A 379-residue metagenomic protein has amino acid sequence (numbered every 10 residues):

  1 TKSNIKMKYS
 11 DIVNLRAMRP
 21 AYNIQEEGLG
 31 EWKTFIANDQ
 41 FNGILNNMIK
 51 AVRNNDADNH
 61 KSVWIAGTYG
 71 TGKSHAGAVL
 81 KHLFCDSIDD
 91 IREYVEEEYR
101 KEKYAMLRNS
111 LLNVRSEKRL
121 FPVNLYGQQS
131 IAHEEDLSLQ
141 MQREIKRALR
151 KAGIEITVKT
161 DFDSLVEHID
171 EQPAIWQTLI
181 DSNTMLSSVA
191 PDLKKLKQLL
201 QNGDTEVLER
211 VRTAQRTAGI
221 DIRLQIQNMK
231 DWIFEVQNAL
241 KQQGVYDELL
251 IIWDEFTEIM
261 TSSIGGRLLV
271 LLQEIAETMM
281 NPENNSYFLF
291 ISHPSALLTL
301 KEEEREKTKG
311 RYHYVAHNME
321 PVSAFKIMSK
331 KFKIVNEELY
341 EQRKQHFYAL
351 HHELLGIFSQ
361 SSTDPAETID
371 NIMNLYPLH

Functional and structural regions predicted by a protein language model:
K2-T71, G77-A78, H82-C85, E97-K101 (+7 more regions): Walker A/P-loop-proximal flanking segment of P-loop NTPase domains
W32-F35, V63-T68, G77-D192, N318-F325: P-loop NTPase motor core
D58, S87-I91, K241-D247, I275-S286: Secondary-structure transition/capping motifs at alpha-helix termini and the adjoining loop/turn into the next element
T71, E258-S262, A296-L297: Residues immediately C-terminal
K101, N109-P122, Y126-E135, L139 (+3 more regions): Conserved P-loop NTPase catalytic core
T184-I233: Long, low-complexity, polar/charged, intrinsically disordered or flexibly structured peripheral segments
G244-G265: Conserved P-loop NTPase "ATPase switch" module shared by AAA+ and STAND
I264-E274: Substrate-gripping "pore-loop 1 plus following alpha2 helix"
